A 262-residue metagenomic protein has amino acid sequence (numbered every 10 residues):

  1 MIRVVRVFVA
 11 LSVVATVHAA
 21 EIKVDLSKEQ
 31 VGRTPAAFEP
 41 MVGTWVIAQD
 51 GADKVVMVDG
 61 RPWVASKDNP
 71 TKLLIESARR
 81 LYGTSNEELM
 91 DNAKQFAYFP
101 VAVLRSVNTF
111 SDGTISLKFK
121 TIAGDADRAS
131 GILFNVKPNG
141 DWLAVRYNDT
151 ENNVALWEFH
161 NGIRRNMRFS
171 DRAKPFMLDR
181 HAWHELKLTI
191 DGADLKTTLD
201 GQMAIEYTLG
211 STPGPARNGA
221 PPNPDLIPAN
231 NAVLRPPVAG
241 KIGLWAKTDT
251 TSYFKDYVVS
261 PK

Functional and structural regions predicted by a protein language model:
I2-A10: Sec-dependent signal peptide recognition, specifically the positively charged N-region followed immediately by
V17-E21: Boundary at the C-terminal end of the N-terminal hydrophobic targeting segment
L26, I115-L117, D179-L199: Short tryptophan-centered beta-strand motifs in secreted/extracellular beta-sheet-rich domains of glycan-recognition
R33-S85: Extracellular glycan-recognition surfaces and repeat-rich motifs
P62-N161: Secretory/extracellular carbohydrate-interaction modules and structurally similar beta-sandwich "look-alikes"
P100-N108, D171-L178, N231-A232, G243-L244: Beta-strand-rich interaction surfaces with strong enrichment in secreted/lumenal proteins
G162-K187: Short, aromatic/His-centered strand-loop micro-motif at the edge of beta-sheets
Y207-Y253: Flexible glycan-contacting loops in extracellular carbohydrate-active proteins
